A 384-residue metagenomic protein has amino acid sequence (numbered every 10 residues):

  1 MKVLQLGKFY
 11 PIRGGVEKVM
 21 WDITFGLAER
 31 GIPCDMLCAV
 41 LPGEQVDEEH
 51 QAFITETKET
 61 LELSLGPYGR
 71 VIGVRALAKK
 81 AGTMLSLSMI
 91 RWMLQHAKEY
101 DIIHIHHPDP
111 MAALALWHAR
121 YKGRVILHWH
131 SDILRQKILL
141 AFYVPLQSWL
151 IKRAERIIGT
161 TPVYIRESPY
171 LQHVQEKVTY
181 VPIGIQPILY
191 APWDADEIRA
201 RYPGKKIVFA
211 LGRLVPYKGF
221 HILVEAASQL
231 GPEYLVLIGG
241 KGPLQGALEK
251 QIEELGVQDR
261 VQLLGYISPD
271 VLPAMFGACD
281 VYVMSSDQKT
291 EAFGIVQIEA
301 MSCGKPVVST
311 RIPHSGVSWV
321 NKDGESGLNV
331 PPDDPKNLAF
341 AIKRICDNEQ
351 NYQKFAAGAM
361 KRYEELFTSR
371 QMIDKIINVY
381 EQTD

Functional and structural regions predicted by a protein language model:
L4, E197-K218, V224-A227, L237: Conserved donor-binding/catalytic core segment of Leloir-type glycosyltransferases
V19, C38, Q147-W193, Q262-L263: Donor nucleotide-sugar binding/catalytic pocket of nucleotide-sugar-dependent glycosyltransferases
I105-A112: Short His-centered aromatic/hydrophobic patch
I151, Y266-I267, A274-C279: Short alpha-helical donor nucleotide-sugar binding micro-motif in glycosyltransferases
A247-I267: Nucleotide-activated donor-binding/catalytic signature segment of Leloir-type glycosyltransferases, i.e., the conserved
G277-A292, K305: Acidic donor-binding loop of glycosyltransferase active sites
P306-R311: Short hydrophobic beta-strand element within catalytic cores of glycosyltransferases and related nucleotide-activated
K322-P335, K343-Q350: Conserved acidic donor-binding segment of nucleotide-sugar-dependent glycosyltransferases
